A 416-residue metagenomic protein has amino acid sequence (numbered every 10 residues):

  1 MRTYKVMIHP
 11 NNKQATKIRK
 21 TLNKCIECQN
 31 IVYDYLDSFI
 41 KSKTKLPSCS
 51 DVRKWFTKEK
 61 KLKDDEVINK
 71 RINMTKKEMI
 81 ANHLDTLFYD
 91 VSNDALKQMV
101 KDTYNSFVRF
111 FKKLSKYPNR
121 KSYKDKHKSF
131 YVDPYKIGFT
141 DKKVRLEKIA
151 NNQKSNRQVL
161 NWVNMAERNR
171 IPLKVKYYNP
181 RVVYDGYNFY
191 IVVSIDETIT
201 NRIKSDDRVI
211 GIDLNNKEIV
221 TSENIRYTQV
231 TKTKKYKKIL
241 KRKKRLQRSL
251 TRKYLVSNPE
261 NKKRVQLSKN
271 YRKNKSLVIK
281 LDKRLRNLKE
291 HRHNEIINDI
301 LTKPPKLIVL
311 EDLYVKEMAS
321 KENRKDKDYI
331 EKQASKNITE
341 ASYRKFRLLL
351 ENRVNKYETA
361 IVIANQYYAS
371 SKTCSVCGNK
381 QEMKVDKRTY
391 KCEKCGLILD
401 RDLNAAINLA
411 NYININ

Functional and structural regions predicted by a protein language model:
M1-K97: Gly/serine-rich nucleotide phosphate-binding loop at the start of the catalytic core of nucleotide/ADP-ribose-handling
T3, Y187-N416: Positively charged, helix-rich recognition surfaces that bind polyanionic ligands
T3-M7, V159-W162, N179, V209: Well-ordered beta-strand positions in beta-sheet-rich domains
T16, K20-N23, K97, K101 (+4 more regions): Short, well-ordered alpha-helical segments
Q29, Y33-L36, I40, F107-L114 (+2 more regions): A generic secondary-structure signal for well-formed alpha-helical elements
V32, A95-F110, L403-N414: Stable alpha-helical structural segments in soluble proteins, enriched in small hydrophobic residues
F56-Y184, E340: Acidic carboxylate diad motif detector
